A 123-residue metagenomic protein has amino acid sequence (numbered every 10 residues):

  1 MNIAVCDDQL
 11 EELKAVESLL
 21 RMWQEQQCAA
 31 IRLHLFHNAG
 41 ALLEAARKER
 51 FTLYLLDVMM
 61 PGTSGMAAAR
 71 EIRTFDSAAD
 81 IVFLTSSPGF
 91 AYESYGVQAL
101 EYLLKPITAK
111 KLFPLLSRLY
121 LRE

Functional and structural regions predicted by a protein language model:
M1, I31, A79: Switch/coupling loops of ABC transporter nucleotide-binding domains
M1-A4, K14: Non-catalytic signal-transmission and effector/linker regions of two-component phosphorelay proteins
D7-Q9, S86: Acidic di-acidic motifs
L10-H34: Two-component/phosphorelay signaling modules centered on CheY-like receiver
K14, E44, Y92: Alpha-helical elements of the RecA-like P-loop NTPase motor core of helicases
L35-L53: Acidic, metal-coordinating helix/loop segments flanking the phosphotransfer/catalytic sites of two-component signaling
F51-E123: CheY-like receiver
